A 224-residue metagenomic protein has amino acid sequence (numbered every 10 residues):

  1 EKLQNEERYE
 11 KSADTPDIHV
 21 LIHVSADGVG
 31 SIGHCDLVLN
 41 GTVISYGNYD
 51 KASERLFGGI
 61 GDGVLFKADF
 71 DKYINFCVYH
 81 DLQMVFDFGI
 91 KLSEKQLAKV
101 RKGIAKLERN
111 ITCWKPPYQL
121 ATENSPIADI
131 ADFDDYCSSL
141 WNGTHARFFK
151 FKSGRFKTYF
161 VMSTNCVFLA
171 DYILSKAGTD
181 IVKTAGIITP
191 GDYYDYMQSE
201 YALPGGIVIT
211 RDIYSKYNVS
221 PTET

Functional and structural regions predicted by a protein language model:
E1-E7, K102-T224: Activation targets extended, charge/polar-rich intrinsically disordered C-terminal tails
E1-N5, E10-K115, R155-F156, F160: Glycine-rich catalytic cores of cysteine/serine-nucleophile enzymes that process amide/ester linkages in cell-envelope
